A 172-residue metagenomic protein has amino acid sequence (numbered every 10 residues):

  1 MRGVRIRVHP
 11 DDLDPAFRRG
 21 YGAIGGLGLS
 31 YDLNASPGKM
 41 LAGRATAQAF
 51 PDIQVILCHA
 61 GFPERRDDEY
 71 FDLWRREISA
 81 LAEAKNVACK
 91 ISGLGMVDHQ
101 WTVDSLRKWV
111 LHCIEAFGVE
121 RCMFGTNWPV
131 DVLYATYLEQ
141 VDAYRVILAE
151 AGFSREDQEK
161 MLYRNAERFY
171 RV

Functional and structural regions predicted by a protein language model:
M1-D12: Glycine-rich phosphate-binding "P-loop"
V4, I24, H59, C89 (+3 more regions): Divalent metal-coordination and catalytic microenvironments
H9-P10, P129-L133: Short glycine-enriched loops at secondary-structure junctions
D11-M123: Catalytic pocket-lining loop regions of alpha/beta-barrel enzymes, especially the amidohydrolase/enolase/GH5 lineages
E64-R66, D131-Y134: Short catalytic/ligand-binding loop motif for oxyanion handling, primarily in non-cytosolic enzymes, centered on
A80, N86, G93, N127-P129 (+2 more regions): Residue-level preference for alpha-helix termini and adjacent loops
L111-H112, F117-M123, V132-V172: Mid-to-C-terminal alpha-helical segments outside catalytic/metal-binding sites
